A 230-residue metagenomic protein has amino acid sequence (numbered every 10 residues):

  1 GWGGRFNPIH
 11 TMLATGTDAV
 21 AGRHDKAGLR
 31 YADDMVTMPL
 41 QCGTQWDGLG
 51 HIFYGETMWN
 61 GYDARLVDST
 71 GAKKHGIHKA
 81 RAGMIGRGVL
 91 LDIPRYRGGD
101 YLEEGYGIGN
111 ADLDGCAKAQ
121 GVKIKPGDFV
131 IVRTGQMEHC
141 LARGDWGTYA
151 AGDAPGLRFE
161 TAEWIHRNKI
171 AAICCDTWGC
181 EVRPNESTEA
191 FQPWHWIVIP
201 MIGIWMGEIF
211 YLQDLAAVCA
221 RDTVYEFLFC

Functional and structural regions predicted by a protein language model:
G1-C230: Active-/binding-site microenvironments in catalytic and ligand-binding cores
